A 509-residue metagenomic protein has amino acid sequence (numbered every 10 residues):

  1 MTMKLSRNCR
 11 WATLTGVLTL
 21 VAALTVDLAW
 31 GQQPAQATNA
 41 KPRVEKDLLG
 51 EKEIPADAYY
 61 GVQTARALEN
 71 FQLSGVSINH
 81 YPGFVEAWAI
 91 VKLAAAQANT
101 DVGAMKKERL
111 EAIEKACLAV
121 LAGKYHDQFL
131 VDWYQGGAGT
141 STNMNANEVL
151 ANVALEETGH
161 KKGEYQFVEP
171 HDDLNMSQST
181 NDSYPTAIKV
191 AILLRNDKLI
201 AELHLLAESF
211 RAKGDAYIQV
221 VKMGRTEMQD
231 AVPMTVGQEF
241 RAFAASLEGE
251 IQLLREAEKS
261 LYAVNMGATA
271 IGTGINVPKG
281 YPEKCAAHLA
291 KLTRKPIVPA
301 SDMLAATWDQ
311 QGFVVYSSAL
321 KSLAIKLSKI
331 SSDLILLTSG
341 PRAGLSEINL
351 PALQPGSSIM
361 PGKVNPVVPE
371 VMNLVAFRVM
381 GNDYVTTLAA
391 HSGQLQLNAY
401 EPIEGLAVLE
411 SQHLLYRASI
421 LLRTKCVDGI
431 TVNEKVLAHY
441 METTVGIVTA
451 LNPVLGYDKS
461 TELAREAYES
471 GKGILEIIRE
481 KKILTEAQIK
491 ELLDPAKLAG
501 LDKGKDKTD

Functional and structural regions predicted by a protein language model:
M1-T2, Q354: Short intrinsically disordered, low-complexity coil segments enriched in acidic
T2-G16: Bacterial N-terminal signal peptides that target proteins for export
S6, L18-V21, Q32: An N-terminal low-complexity intrinsically disordered segment enriched in acidic/polar residues
A12-D27: Bacterial N-terminal signal peptides
Q32-D509: Conserved, well-structured ligand/cofactor-binding cores
